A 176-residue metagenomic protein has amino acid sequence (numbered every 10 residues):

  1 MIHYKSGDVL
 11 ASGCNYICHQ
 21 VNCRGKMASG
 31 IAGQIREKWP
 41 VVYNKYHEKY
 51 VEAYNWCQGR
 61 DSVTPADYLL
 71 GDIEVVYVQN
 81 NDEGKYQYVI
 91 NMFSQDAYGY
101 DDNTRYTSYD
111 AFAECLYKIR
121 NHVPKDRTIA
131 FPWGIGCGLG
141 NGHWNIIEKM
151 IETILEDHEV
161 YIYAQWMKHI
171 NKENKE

Functional and structural regions predicted by a protein language model:
M1-E176: Macrodomain-like recognition of ADP-ribose-binding/processing modules
